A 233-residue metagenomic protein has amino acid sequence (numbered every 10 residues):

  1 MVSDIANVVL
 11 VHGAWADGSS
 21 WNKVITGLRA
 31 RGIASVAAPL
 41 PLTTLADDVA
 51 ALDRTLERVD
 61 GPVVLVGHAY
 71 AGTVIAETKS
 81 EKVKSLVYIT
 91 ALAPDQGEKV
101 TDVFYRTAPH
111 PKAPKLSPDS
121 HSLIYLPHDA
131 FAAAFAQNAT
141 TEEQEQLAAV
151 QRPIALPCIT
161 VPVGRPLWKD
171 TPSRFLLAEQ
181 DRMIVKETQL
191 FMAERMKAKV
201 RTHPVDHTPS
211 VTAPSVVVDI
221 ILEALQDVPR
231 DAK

Functional and structural regions predicted by a protein language model:
S3, R58-G61, K169, A224-D231: Glycine-rich phosphate-binding loop signature in dinucleotide/nucleotide-binding domains
S3-G61: Active-site catalytic motif of lipid deacylating hydrolases and related acyltransferases
A6, W168-S173, R195-A198: Short, proline-enriched alpha-helix->beta-strand connector loops that line the catalytic pocket of alpha/beta-hydrolase
V66-I75: Gly/Ala-rich beta-loop-alpha elbow adjacent to hydrolase catalytic centers
K82-H128, A155-P162, M192: Flexible "cap/lid" loop of the alpha/beta hydrolase fold
A149-L167, E179: Active-site nucleophile elbow and catalytic-triad environment of alpha/beta-hydrolase enzymes
F175-L177: Short beta-strand/loop motif that positions the catalytic acidic residue of the alpha/beta-hydrolase fold
E179-P204, T208-V211, V216, E223-L225: Conserved loop-alpha-helix segment in the C-terminal half of the alpha/beta-hydrolase fold that carries the catalytic
